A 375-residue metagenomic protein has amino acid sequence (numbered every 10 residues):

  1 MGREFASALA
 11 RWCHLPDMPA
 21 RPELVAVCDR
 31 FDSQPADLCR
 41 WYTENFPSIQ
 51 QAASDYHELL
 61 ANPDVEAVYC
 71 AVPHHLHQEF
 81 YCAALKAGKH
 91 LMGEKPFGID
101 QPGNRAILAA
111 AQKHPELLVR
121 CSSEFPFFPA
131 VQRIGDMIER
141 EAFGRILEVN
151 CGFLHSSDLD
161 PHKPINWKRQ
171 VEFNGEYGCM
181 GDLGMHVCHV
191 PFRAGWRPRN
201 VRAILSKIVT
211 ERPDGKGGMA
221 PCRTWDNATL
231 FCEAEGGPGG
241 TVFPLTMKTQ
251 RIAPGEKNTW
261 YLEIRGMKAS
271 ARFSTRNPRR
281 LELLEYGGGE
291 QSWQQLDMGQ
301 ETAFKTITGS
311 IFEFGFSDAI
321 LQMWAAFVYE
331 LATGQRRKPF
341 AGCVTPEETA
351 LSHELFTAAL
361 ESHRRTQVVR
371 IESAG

Functional and structural regions predicted by a protein language model:
M1, Q295-E313, A326-E330, E361-G375: Terminal low-complexity tails and localization/encapsulation signals of metabolic enzymes
M1-K89, R105, A109-E116, R336: N-terminal glycine-/serine-/threonine-rich beta1-alpha1-beta2 phosphate-ribose binding loop of Rossmann-like
R21-V25, S122, T333-L351: Glycine- and charged-residue-rich phosphate/anionic-cofactor binding loop of Rossmann-like
G93, I99, V119-C121, N150 (+1 more regions): Hydrophobic residues in well-ordered beta-strands that form the structural core
F97-A106, F127-P129: Conserved PLP phosphate-binding loop immediately N-terminal to the Schiff-base lysine helix in PLP-dependent enzymes
L117, F125-R223, A228, L281 (+1 more regions): Predominantly a Rossmann-like dinucleotide-binding segment in NAD(P)-dependent oxidoreductases
N150-F153, N277-A303: Mobile, glycine-enriched helix-loop/loop "lid" segments at the mouths of ligand-binding/catalytic clefts that gate
D182-G287, E313, A319-R336, F356-L360 (+1 more regions): Contiguous beta-strand/loop segments that form the cofactor/metal-binding neighborhood of enzyme cores
